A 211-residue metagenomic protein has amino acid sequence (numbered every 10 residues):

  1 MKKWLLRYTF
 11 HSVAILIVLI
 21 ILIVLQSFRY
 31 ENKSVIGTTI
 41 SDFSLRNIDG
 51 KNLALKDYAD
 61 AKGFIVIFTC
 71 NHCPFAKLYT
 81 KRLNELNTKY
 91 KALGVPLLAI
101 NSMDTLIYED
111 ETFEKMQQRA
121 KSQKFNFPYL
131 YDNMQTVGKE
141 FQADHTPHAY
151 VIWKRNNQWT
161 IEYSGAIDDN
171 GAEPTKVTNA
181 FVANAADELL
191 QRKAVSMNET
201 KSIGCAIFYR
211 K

Functional and structural regions predicted by a protein language model:
K2-I15: N-terminal Sec-pathway targeting helices
V13-I15, L19-V35: Bacterial Sec-dependent signal peptides at the C-terminal "C-region" and cleavage site
R29-K56, L78: N-terminal "domain-start" segment that seeds a small globular fold
K56-K77, A186: Short active-site neighborhood of thiol/selenol oxidoreductases, capturing the structured segment around
A61-F64, A92-L97, K124-P128, T146: Loop/turn elements at helix/coil->beta-strand transitions in domains of secreted/extracellular proteins
K77-S122, N133-E140: Structural microenvironment flanking redox-active thiols in thiol-disulfide oxidoreductases
Q117-W153, N157-I161: Short, internal strand/loop/helix patches that form the active-site neighborhood or redox-interaction surface
V151-K211: Thiol-/selenol-based redox modules, centered on thioredoxin-like and closely related oxidoreductase domains
